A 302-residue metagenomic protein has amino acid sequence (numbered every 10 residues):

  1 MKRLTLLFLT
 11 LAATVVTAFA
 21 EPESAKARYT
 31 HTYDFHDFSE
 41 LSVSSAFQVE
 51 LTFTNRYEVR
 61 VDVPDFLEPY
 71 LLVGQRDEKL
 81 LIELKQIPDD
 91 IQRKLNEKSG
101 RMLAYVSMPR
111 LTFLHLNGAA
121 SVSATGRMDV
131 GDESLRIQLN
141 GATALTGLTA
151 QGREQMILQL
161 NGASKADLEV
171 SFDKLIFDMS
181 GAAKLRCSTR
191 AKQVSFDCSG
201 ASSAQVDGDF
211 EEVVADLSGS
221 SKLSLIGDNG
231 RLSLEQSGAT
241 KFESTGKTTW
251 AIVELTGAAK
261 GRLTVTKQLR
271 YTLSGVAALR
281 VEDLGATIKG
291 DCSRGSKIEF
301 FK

Functional and structural regions predicted by a protein language model:
M1-L4: Positively charged n-region of N-terminal signal peptides that target proteins for export
L7-V15: Bacterial N-terminal signal peptides
L11, T32, H36-L41, L175 (+5 more regions): Generic signature of intrinsically disordered, low-complexity segments enriched in small/polar residues
F19-N140, A144-N161, K165-D178, R186-S195 (+2 more regions): Acidic (Asp/Glu) and glycine-rich low-complexity loops/linkers that are typically intrinsically disordered
L168-V170, L185-D197, A201-K302: Short, surface-exposed interaction patches in beta-rich subdomains that mediate adhesion/assembly near membranes
